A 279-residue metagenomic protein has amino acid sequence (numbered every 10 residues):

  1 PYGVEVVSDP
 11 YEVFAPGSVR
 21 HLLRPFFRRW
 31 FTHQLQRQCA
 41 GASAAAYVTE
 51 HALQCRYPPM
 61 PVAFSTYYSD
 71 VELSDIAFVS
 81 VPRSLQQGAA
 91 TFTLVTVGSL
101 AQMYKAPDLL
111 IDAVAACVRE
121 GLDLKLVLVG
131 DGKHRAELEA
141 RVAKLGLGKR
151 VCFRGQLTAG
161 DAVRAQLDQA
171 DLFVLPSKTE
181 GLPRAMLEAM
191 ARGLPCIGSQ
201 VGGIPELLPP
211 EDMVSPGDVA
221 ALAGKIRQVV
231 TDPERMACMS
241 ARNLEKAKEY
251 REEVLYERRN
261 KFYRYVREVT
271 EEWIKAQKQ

Functional and structural regions predicted by a protein language model:
R24-T93: Donor nucleotide-sugar binding/catalytic pocket of nucleotide-sugar-dependent glycosyltransferases
S84-K105, I111-V114: Conserved donor-binding/catalytic core segment of Leloir-type glycosyltransferases
E139-L157: Nucleotide-activated donor-binding/catalytic signature segment of Leloir-type glycosyltransferases, i.e., the conserved
Q156, R164-A170: Short alpha-helical donor nucleotide-sugar binding micro-motif in glycosyltransferases
K178: Aromatic "clamp/platform" in nucleotide-sugar-dependent glycosyltransferases that forms part of the donor/acceptor
M186, P195-G198: Short hydrophobic beta-strand element within catalytic cores of glycosyltransferases and related nucleotide-activated
E211-V219, Q228-P233: Conserved acidic donor-binding segment of nucleotide-sugar-dependent glycosyltransferases
E252-Q279: C-terminal alpha-helical cap of glycosyltransferases
